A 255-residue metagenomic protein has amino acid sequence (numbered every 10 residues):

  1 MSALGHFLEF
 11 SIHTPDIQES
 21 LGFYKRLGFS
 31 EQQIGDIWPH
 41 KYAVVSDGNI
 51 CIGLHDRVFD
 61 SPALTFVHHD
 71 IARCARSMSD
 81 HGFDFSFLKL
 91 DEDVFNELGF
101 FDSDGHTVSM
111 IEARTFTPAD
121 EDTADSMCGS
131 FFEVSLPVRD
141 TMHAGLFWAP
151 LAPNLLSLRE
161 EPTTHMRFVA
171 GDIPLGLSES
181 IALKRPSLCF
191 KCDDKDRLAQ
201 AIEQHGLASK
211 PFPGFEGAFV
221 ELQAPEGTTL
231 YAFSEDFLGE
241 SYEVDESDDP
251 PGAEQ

Functional and structural regions predicted by a protein language model:
M1, L54-H55, A124, S178-E179: Short, flexible, glycine/charge-rich loop motifs used to bind or transfer phosphoryl groups or to couple energy/partner
M1-I50, S135-I173: Core segments of cupin and vicinal oxygen chelate
H6-P15, V44, D56-H81, N96-F101 (+4 more regions): Vicinal oxygen chelate
Q33, V45, T65, D120-E121 (+1 more regions): Alpha-helix boundary/interfacial micro-motifs
I34, R57, I111-A113, S180 (+1 more regions): Surface loops and adjacent helix of pleckstrin homology
I52, P174-L175, L230: Short, isolated positions in well-ordered beta-strands
D80-S130, L136, L156-P162, R167-V169 (+1 more regions): Vicinal oxygen chelate
